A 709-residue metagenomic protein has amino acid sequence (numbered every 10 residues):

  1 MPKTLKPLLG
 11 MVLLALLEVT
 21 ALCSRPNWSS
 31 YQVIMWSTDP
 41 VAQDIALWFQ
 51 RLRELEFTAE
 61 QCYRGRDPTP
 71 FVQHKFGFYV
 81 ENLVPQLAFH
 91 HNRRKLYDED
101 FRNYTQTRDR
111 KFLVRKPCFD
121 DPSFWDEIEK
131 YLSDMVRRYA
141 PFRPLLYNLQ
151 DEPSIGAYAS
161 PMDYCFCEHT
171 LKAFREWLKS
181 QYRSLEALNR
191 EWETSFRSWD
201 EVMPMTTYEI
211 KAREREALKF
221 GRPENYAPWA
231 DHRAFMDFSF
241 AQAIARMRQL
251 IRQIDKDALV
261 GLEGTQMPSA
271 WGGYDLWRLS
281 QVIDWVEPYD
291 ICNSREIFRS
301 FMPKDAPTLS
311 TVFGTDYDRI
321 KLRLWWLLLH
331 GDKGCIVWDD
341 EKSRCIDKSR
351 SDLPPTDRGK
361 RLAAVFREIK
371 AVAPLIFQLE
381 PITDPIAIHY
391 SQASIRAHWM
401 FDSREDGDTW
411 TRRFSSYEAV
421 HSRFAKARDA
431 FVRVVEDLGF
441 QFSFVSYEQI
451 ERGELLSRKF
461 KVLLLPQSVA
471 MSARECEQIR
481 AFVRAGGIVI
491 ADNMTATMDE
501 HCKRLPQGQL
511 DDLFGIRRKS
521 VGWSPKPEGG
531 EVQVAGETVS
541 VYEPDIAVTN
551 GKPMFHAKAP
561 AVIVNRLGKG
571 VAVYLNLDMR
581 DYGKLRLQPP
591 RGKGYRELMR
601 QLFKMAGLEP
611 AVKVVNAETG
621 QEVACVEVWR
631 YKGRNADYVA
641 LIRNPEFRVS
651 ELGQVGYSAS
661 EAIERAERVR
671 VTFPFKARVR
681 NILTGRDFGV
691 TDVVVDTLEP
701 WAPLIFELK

Functional and structural regions predicted by a protein language model:
M1-L9: Bacterial N-terminal signal peptides that target proteins for export
G10-T20: Bacterial N-terminal signal peptides
Y31-P85, D284-P288, R323-G334, R433-V434 (+1 more regions): Catalytic domains of carbohydrate-active enzymes, especially glycoside hydrolases
D44-Y139, M247-I254, V469-A470: Aromatic-lined substrate-binding rim segments of carbohydrate-active enzymes
T105-F112, R138, R222-Y226, Q242 (+9 more regions): Hydrophobic targeting/anchoring helices
R110-P288, I297, I450: Polysaccharide-binding and catalytic clefts of secreted carbohydrate-active enzymes
F424, F431-V469: Phosphate-binding active sites in nucleotide-utilizing proteins
P466-K709: A conserved amphipathic helix/loop scaffold that creates a polar/acidic microenvironment used either to coordinate
